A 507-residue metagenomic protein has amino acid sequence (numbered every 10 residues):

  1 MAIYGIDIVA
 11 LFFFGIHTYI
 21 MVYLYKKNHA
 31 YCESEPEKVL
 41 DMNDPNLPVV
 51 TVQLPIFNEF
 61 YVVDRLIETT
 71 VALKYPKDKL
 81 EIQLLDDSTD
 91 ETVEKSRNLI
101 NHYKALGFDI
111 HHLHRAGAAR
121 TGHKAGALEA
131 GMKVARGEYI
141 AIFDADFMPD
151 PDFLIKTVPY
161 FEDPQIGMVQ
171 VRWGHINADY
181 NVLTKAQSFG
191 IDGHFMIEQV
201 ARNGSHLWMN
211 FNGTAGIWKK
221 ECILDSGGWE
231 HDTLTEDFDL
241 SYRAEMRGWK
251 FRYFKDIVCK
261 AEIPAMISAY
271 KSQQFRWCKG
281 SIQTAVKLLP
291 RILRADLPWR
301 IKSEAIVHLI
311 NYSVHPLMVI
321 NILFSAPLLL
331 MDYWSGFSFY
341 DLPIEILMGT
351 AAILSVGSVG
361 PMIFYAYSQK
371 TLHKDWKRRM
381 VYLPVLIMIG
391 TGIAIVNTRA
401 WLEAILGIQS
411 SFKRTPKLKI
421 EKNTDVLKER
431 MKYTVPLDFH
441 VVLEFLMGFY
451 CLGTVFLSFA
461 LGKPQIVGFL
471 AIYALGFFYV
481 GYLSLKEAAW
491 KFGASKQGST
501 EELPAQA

Functional and structural regions predicted by a protein language model:
I3-D7, Y25-K27, E35, V39-M42 (+3 more regions): Membrane-embedded multi-pass helical conduit in multi-pass membrane proteins, especially envelope-biosynthetic
I20-K79: N-terminal signal-anchor transmembrane helix
V62, R294-L317, K422-L452: Loop-to-transmembrane boundary segments
E68-A118: Acidic donor-binding segment of Leloir-type glycosyltransferases
S88, D144-M148, D232: The conserved acidic donor/metal-binding loop of glycosyltransferases
D90-E91, F147-P149, G174-I176, D239 (+1 more regions): A short, conserved beta-strand element in the Rossmann-like catalytic core that flanks the donor/metal-binding loop
I100-Y139, P151-L234, E245-M246, I267-I306 (+1 more regions): Long helical/loop segments within the catalytic core of UDP-sugar-dependent glycosyltransferases, especially the large
D232, S241-K260: Catalytic donor-sugar/metal-binding loop of nucleotide-sugar-dependent glycosyltransferases
